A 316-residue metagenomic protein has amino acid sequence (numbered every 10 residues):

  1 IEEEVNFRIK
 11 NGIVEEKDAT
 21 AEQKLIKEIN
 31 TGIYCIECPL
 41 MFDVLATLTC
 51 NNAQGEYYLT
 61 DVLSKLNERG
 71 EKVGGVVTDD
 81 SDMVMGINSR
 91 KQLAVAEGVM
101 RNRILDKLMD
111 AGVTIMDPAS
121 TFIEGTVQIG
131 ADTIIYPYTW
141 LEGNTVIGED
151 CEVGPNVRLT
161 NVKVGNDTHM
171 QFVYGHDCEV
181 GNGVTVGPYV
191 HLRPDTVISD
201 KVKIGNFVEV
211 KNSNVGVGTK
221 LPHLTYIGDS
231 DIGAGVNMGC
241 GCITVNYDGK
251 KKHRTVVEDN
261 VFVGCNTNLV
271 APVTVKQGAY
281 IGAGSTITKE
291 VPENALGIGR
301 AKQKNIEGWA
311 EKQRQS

Functional and structural regions predicted by a protein language model:
I1-A53, T60: Conserved core of the sugar-phosphate nucleotidyltransferase
K27, Y34, E56, G86 (+3 more regions): Residues that recognize and position ribonucleotide moieties
C35, V73-V77, M85-G86: Conserved active-site beta-strand element of glycosyltransferases/polysaccharide synthases
Q54-G55, D79-S81, M85-N88: An accessory alpha-helical subdomain
G55-V62, K72: Accessory alpha-helical/coil subdomains and C-terminal extensions that flank or cap enzyme catalytic cores
S64-T78: Catalytic donor-sugar/metal-binding loop of nucleotide-sugar-dependent glycosyltransferases
T114-I298, Q303-K304: Structural signal for interior beta-strand "rungs" in well-ordered beta-sheet cores of soluble enzyme domains
